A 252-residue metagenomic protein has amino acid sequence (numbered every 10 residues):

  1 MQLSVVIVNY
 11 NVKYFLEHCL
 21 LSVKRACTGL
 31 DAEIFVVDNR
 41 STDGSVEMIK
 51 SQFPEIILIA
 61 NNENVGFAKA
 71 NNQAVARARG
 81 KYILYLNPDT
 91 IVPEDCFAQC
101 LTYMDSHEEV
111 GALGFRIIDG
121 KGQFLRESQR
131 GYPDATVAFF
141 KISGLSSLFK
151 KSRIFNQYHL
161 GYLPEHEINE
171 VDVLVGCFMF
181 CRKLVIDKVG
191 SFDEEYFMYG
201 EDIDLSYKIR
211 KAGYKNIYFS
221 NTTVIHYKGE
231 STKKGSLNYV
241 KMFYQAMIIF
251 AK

Functional and structural regions predicted by a protein language model:
V12-A26: Short, well-formed alpha-helical segments that are part of the catalytic scaffolds of diverse glycosyltransferases
S22, D38-E47, E63: A conserved acidic beta->alpha catalytic loop
A60-A78, Q99: Glycine-rich, basic loop-to-helix element that forms the pyrophosphate-binding segment of sugar-nucleotide handling
I83: Short aromatic/hydrophobic "clamp" motif used to bind/position activated sugar donors
I91-E127: Conserved donor NDP-sugar-binding/catalytic core segment of glycosyltransferases
Y132-V171: Short, flexible, basic/aromatic active-site loop/helix in glycosyltransferases
L163-T223: A short, conserved alpha-helix in the catalytic core of glycosyltransferases
Y207-K252: Active-site-adjacent helix/loop segment of glycosyltransferases that harbors family-specific signature motifs
